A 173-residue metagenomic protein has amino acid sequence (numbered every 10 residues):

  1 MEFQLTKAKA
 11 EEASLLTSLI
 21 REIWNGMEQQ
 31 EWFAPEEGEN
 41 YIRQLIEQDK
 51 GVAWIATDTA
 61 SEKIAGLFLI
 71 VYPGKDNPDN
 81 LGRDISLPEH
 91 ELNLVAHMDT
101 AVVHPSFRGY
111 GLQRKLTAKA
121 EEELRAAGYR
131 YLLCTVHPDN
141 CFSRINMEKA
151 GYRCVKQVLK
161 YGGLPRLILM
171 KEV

Functional and structural regions predicted by a protein language model:
M1-S14, S18, E22-N25: Conserved N-terminal entry element of GNAT/NAT acetyltransferase domains
R21-Q44: Conserved GNAT-fold acetyl-CoA-binding loop/helix
R43-I55, V71-N77, H97: A short helix-loop-beta-strand connector motif used in the catalytic cores of GNAT acetyltransferases and, in some
K63, L69-T100, Y161: Conserved acyl-donor/pantetheine-binding loop and adjacent beta-alpha core of acyl/acetyltransferases and related
T100-V103, G109-E122, I145, K149: Conserved acetyl-CoA-binding loop-helix of GNAT-fold acetyltransferases
R108, C134-R144, Y161-G162: Conserved beta-strand-loop-alpha-helix junction that forms the acyl-donor binding cleft
R114, A126, P138-K156: Conserved active-site alpha-helix within GNAT-family acetyltransferase domains
L124-V136: Conserved GNAT acetyl-CoA-binding A-motif
